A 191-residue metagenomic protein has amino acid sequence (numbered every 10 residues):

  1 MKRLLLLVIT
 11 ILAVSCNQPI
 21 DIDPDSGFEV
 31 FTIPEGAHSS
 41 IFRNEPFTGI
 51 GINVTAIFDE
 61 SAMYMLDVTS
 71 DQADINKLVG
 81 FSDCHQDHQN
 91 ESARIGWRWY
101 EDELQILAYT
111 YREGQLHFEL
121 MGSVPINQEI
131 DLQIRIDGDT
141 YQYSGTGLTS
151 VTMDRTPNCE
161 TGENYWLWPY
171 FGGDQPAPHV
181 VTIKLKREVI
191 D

Functional and structural regions predicted by a protein language model:
K2-L7: Sec-dependent signal peptide recognition, specifically the positively charged N-region followed immediately by
L12-S15: C-terminal motif of bacterial Sec signal peptides marking the signal peptidase cleavage site
N17-P19: Bacterial signal peptide processing site
D25-Q105: Secretory/extracellular carbohydrate-interaction modules and structurally similar beta-sandwich "look-alikes"
F47, S123-P125, P176: Surface-exposed coil/turn segments at beta-strand junctions on protein surfaces, enriched
V54, Q128-Y143: Short tryptophan-centered beta-strand motifs in secreted/extracellular beta-sheet-rich domains of glycan-recognition
L107-D131: Short, aromatic/His-centered strand-loop micro-motif at the edge of beta-sheets
M153-K184: Flexible glycan-contacting loops in extracellular carbohydrate-active proteins
